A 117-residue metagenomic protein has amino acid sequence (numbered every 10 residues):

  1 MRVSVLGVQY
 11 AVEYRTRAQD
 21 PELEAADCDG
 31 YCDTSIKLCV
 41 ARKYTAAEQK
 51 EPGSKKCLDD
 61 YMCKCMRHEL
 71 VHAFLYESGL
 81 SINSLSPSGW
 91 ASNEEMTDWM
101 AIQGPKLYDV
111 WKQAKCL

Functional and structural regions predicted by a protein language model:
M1-S35: Short, charged/polar N-terminal "headpieces" of proteins
R15-Q19, A41-Q49, E77-I82: Short regulatory "switch" loops immediately downstream of catalytic or recognition motifs within protein catalytic
D27, D33-E48, D98, I102-D109: Terminal leader/tail segments of proteins
V40-C65: Short pre-active-site segment immediately N-terminal to the catalytic Zn-binding motif
P52-C57, S81-A91: Short, surface-exposed loop/turn segments at secondary-structure junctions
K64-Y76: Active-site recognition of the HExxH zinc-binding catalytic motif
S84-L117: Post-HExxH zinc-binding segment in Zn-dependent metallohydrolases
